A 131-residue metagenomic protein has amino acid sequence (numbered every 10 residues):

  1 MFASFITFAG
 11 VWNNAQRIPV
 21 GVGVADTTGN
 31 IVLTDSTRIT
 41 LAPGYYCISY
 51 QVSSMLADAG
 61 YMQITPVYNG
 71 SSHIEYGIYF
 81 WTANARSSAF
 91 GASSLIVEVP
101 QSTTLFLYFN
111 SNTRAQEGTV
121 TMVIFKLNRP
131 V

Functional and structural regions predicted by a protein language model:
M1-V131: Extracellular jelly-roll beta-sandwich "head" domains, especially the C-terminal globular C1q domain
